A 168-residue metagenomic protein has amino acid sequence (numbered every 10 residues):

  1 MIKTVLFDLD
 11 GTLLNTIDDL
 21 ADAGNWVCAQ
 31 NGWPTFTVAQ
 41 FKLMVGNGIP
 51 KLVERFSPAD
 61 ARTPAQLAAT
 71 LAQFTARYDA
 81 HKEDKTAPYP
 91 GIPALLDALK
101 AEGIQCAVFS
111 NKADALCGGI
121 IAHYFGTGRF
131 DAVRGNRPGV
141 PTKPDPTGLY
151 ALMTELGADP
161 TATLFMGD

Functional and structural regions predicted by a protein language model:
M1-L43, S57: Active-site neighborhood of HAD-like aspartate-dependent phosphohydrolases
A21, N25, V38, K42 (+5 more regions): An amphipathic alpha-helix signature
G24, I92-A122: Substrate-recognition element of Asp-dependent hydrolases with the DxDx(T/V) motif
V27-C28, G48-T63, I120-H123, L152-M153: Helix-loop "lid/cap" segments that line or gate small-molecule binding pockets
W33, A59-R62, G126-T127, A158: Helix N-cap/coil-helix junction residues
R55-A94: Metal-dependent phosphoesterase signature
D84-A87, A113-M166: Substrate-recognition "cap/lid" segment bordering the active-site pocket of phosphatases
